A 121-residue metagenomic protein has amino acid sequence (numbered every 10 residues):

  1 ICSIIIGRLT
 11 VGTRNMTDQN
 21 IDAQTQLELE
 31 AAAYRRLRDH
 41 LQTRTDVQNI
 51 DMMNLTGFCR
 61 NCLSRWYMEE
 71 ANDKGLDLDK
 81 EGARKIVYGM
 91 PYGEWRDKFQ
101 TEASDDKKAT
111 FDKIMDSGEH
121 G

Functional and structural regions predicted by a protein language model:
T25-Y34, R38: Intrinsically disordered, low-complexity regulatory regions in eukaryotic proteins
H40-N54: Immediate flanking context of iron-sulfur cluster ligation sites
M53-L63: Amphipathic alpha-helical segments that form the core helices of the histone-fold
N61-L76: Iron-sulfur (Fe-S) cluster-binding segments and ferredoxin-like electron-carrier domains, especially [2Fe-2S]
Y92, R96-G121: Short flanking/linker segments adjacent to small metal-binding domains or redox-active Cys/His motifs
